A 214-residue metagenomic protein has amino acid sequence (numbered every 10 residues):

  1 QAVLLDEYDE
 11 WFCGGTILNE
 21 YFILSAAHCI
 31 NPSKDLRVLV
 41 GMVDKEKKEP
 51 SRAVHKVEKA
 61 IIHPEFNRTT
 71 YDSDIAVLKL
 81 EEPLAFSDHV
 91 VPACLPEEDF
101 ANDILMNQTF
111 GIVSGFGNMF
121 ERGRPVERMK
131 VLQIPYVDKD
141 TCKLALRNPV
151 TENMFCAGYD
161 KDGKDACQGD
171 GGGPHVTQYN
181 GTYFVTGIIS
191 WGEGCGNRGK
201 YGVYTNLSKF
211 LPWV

Functional and structural regions predicted by a protein language model:
Q1-E20, T70-Y71: A conserved glycine-rich beta-strand in the N-terminal activation segment of trypsin-fold
Q1-Y8, P96-A101, T109-V214: Extracellular trypsin-like serine protease catalytic domains
L5-E7, I23-A26, I30-R68, H89-A93 (+1 more regions): Conserved H-D interstitial segment of serine endopeptidase catalytic domains
C13-G14, A27, G171-P174: Beta-propeller and closely related beta-sheet repeat lectin domains
Y21-S25, D74-L80, C156: A generic structural motif
S33-D35, R52-H55, S73-I75, D88 (+2 more regions): Extracytoplasmic
K47-K48, F86-H89, E121-V126: Cytochrome P450 core scaffold surrounding the K-helix E-X-X-R motif and the conserved "meander" helix-loop region
R68-P92, L105-G115: Serine endopeptidase catalytic core focused on the charge-relay Asp
